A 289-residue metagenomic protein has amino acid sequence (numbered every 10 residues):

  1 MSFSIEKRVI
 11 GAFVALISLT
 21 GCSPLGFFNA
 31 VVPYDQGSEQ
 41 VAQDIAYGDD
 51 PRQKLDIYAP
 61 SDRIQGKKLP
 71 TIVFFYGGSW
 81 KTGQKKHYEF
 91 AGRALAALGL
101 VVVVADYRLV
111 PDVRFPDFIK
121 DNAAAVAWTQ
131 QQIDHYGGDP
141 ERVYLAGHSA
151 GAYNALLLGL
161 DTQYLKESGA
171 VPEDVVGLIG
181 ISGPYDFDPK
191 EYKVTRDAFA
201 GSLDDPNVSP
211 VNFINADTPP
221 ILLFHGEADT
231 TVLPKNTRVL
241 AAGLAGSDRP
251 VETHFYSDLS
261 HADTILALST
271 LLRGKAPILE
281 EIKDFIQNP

Functional and structural regions predicted by a protein language model:
L25-G66: N-terminal cap/lid segment of alpha/beta-hydrolase-fold proteins
Y34, D50, G183-F213, P219: Mobile cap/lid helix-loop segments that gate and shape the active-site cleft of serine hydrolases
K67-G78: Short beta-strand element of the alpha/beta-hydrolase
G83-A91, L98, V103-P140, L271-R273: Catalytic nucleophile-loop/oxyanion-hole region of alpha/beta-hydrolase and closely related hydrolase-like folds
A127-K193, P206: Primarily recognizes the serine-hydrolase "nucleophile elbow" in alpha/beta-hydrolase and SGNH/GDSL folds
D217, L223-H225, D229: Short beta-strand/loop motif that positions the catalytic acidic residue of the alpha/beta-hydrolase fold
T230-N236: Conserved alpha/beta-hydrolase "acid-adjacent" motif
A245-P289: C-terminal catalytic histidine-bearing segment of alpha/beta-hydrolase fold enzymes
